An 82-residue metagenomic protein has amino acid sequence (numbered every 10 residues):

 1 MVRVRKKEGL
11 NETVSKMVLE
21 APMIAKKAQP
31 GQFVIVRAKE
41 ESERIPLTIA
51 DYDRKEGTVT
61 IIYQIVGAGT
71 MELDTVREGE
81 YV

Functional and structural regions predicted by a protein language model:
M1-E78: Ferredoxin-reductase
V82: Helix-loop module immediately N-terminal to the HCX5R catalytic loop in PTP-like cysteine phosphatase domains
